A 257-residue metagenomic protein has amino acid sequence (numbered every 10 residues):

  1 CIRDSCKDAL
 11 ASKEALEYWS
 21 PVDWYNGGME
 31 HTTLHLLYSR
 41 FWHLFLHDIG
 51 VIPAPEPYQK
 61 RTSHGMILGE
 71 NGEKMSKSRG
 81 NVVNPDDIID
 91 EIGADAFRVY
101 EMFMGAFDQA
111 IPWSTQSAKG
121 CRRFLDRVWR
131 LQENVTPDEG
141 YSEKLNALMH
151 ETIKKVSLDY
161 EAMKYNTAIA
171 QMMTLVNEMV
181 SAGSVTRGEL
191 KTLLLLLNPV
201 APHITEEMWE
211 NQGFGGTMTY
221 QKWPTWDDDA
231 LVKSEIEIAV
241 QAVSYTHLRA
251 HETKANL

Functional and structural regions predicted by a protein language model:
C1-D4, T246-T253: Conserved small/polar residues in nucleotide/adenosyl-binding loops
R3-T136, L148-N177, G188-L197: Structured secondary-structure scaffolds
R61, L68-G69, E139-K155, A170-L248: Acidic, turn-prone loop/beta-hairpin segments
R127, Y141-K144, T253: Terminal low-complexity, poorly structured segments
